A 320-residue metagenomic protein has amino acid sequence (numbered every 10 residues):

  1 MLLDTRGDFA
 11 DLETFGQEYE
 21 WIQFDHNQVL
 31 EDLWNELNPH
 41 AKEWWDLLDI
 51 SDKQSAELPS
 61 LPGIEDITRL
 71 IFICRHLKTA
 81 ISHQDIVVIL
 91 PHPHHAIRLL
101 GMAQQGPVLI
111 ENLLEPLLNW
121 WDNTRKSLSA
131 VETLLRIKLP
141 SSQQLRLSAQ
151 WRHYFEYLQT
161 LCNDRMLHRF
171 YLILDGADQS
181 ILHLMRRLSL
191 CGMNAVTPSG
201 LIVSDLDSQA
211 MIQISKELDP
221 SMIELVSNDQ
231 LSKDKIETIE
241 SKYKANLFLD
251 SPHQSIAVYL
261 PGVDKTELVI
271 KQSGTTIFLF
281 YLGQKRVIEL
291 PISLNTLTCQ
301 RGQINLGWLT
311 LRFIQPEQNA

Functional and structural regions predicted by a protein language model:
M1-N27, L90, A96-V108: Walker A/P-loop NTP-binding active-site region of P-loop NTPases, recognizing the glycine-rich GxxxxGKT/S
L3-G7, G63, L90-H92, L174-A177 (+1 more regions): Structural motif
L12-Q28, W34-H40, W44-W45, D49-I64: N-terminal membrane-targeting/anchoring modules of bacterial envelope and secretion proteins
F15-Q17, F248-H253, K271-S273, Q303-N305: Short, ordered beta-strand-loop transition motifs
N27-K42, L70-I71, H153-T160, I181: Switch II of P-loop NTPase G domains
L47-L174: Phosphate/Mg2+-binding loops and adjacent switch elements in nucleotide/diphosphate-handling enzyme cores
R152-K265, G274-T298, I314-N319: C-terminal lobe/tail of nucleotide-utilizing enzymes
N305-I314: C-terminal beta-strand-rich structural cap/linker in extracellular carbohydrate-active enzymes
